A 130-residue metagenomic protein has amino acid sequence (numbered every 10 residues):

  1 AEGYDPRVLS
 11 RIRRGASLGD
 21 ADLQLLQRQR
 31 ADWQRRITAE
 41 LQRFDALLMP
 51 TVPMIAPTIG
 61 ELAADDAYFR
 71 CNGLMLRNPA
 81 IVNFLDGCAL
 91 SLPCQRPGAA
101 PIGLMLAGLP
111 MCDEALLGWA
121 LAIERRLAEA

Functional and structural regions predicted by a protein language model:
A1-Q34, S91-P101: Short helix-loop capping/hinge segments that flank enzyme active sites or metal/cofactor-binding pockets
Q24, R35, F84-A130: Structural helix-boundary/capping segments
L25, A56-L76: Short, surface-exposed loop/helix-turn segments at secondary-structure junctions that function as lids/hinges flanking
R36, E40: Short alpha-helical functional segments enriched in proximate histidine and acidic residues
F44: An anion/phosphate-binding loop that grips the pyrophosphate of nucleotide cofactors and donors
V52: Short glycine-/small-residue-rich Rossmann-like dinucleotide-binding loops
F69-L92: Small-aliphatic-rich amphipathic alpha-helix that forms the alpha element of a beta-alpha
